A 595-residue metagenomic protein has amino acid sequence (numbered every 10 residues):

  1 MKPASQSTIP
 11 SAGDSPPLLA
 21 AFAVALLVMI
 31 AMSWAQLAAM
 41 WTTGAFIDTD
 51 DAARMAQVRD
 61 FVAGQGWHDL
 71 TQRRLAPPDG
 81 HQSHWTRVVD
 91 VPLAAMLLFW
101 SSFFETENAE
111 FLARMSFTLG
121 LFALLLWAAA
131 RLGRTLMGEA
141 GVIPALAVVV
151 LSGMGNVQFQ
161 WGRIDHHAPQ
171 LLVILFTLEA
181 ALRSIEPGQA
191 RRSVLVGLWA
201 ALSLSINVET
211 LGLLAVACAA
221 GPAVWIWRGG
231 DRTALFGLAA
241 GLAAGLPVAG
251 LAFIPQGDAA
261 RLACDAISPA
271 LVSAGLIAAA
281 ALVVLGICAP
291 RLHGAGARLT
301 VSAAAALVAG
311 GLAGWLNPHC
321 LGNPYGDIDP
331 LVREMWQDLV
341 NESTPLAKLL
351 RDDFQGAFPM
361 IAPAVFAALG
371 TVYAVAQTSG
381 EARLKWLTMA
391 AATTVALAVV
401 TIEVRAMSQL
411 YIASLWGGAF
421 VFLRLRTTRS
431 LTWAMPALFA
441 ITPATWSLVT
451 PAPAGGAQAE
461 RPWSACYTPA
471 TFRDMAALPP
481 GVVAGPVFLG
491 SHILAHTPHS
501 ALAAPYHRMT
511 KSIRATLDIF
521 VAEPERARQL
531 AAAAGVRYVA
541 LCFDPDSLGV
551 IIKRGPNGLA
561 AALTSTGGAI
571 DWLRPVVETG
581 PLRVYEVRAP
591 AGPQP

Functional and structural regions predicted by a protein language model:
M1-A39, I143, I287-L307: Start-transfer (signal-anchor) and selected internal transmembrane alpha helices of multi-pass inner/ER membrane
A25, M29-M32, F117-T135, G141-I185 (+3 more regions): Membrane-embedded helix bundles of polyisoprenyl
W34-L136, A140-L175, S203, V208: Active-site lumenal/periplasmic loops and adjacent helix-entry segments of GT-C-fold, multi-pass membrane
F46, L124, A440-P595: Extracytoplasmic
S101-E107, F253-I267, D327-P359: Juxtamembrane membrane-water interface segments that cap and precede transmembrane helices
G229-G237, L292-A303, L316, P324 (+1 more regions): Membrane-interface helix-loop-helix junctions at transmembrane boundaries of multi-pass membrane enzymes, predominantly
S302-L307, F420-P451: Signature aromatic-anchored transmembrane alpha helix within multi-pass, membrane-resident enzymes that catalyze glycan
I361-F366, V400-S430: Hydrophobic/aromatic-rich transmembrane helices and adjacent perimembrane loops
